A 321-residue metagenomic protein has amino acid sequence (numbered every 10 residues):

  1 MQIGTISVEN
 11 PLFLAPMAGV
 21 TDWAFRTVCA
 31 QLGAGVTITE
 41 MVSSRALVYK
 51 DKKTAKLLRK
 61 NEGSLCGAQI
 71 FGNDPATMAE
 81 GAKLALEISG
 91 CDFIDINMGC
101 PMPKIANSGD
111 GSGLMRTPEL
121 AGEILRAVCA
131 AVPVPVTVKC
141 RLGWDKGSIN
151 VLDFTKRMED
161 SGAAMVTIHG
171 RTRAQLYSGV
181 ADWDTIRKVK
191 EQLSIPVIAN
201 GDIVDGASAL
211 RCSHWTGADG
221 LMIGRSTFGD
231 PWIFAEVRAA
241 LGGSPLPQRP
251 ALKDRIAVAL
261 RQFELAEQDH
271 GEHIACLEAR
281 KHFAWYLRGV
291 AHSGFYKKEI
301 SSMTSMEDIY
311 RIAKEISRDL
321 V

Functional and structural regions predicted by a protein language model:
M1-F13, R45-L65, C100-S108, C129-T137 (+1 more regions): N-terminal small/glycine-rich loop or linker at the start of catalytic domains across soluble metabolic enzymes
Q2, M17-D92: Glycine-rich, positively charged N-terminal anion/phosphate-binding segment
G4, V8, L12, A18 (+7 more regions): Alpha/beta catalytic cores of nucleotide-metabolism and tRNA/nucleoside-modifying enzymes
L12-P16, T37-T39, C66-I70, I94 (+4 more regions): Hydrophobic faces of well-ordered beta-strands that scaffold small-molecule active sites in alpha/beta enzyme cores
M17-G19, V42-S44, F71-N73, G99-P101 (+4 more regions): Active-site beta-loop-alpha junctions enriched in small/polar residues
Q31, A79-D110, P118-I195: Alpha/beta enzyme core
M115: Aromatic- and acidic-residue-enriched carbohydrate-binding clefts of CAZyme catalytic domains
